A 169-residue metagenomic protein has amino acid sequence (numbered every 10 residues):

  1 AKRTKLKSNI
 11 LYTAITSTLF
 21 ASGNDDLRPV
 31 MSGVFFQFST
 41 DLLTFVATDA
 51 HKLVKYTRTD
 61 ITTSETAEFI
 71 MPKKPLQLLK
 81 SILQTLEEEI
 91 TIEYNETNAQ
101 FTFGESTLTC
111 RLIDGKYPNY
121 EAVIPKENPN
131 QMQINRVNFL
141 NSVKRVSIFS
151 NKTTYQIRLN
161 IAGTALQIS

Functional and structural regions predicted by a protein language model:
A1-S169: Structural preference for solvent-exposed beta-strand-turn elements and adjacent flexible terminal/loop segments within
